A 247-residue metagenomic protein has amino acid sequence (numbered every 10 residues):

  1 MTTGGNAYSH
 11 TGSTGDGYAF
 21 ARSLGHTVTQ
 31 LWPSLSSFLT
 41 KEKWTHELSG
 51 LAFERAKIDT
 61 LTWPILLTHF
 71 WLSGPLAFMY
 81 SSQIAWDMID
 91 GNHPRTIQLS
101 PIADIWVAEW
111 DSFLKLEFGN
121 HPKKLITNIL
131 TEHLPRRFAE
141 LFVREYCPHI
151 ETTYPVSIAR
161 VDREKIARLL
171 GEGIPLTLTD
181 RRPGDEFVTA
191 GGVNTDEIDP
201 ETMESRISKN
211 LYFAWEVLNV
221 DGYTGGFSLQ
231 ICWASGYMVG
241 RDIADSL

Functional and structural regions predicted by a protein language model:
M1-H10, A21-R22, I65-H69, L211-F213 (+1 more regions): Short hydrophobic core segments
M1-W44: Glycine-rich loop(s) and the adjacent beta-strand/alpha-helix scaffold that form part
N6-Y8, G74, I84, E201-T202: Glycine-rich nucleotide phosphate-binding loop and flanking beta-alpha elements of Rossmann-like dinucleotide-binding
A7-S9, S37-F38, L72-P75, V188 (+1 more regions): Glycine-rich phosphate/pyrophosphate-binding beta-alpha loops
G17-L24, Q230-L247: An active-site-proximal "capping" alpha-helix that borders the catalytic cofactor pocket
G25-T27, G171-L176, D245: Generic secondary-structure signature for well-ordered alpha-helical cores
H26-S157: An anion/pyrophosphate-binding glycine-rich loop and adjacent beta-alpha core in soluble alpha-beta enzymes
E140-D221: A glycine-rich dinucleotide-binding beta-alpha-beta segment and adjacent secondary-structure elements that constitute
